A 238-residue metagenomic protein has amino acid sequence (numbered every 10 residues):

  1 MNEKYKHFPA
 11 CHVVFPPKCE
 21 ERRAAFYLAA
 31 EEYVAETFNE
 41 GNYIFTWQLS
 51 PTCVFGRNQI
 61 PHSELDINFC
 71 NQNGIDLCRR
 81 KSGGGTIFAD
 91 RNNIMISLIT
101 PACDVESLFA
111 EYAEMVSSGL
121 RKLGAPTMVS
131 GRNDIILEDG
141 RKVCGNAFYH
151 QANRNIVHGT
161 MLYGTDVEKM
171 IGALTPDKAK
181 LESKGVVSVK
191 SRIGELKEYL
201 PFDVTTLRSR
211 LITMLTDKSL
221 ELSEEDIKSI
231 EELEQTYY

Functional and structural regions predicted by a protein language model:
M1-E64, F148, R192-Y238: Active-site loop/lid in soluble adenylation, ligation, and acyl-transfer enzymes
Q48-C53, S130-D139: Short, glycine/charge-rich beta-strand/loop segments that flank catalytic centers and engage negatively charged groups
S63-L65, C103-F109, K169, V204-T206: Short, conserved charged micro-motifs
L65-C78, N146: Short, hydrophobic/aliphatic alpha-helical segments
Q72-I94: A glycine-rich, hydrophobic loop/mini-helix early in the fold
R91-N133: Contiguous, small/hydrophobic- and glycine-enriched helical/loop subdomains that border and often "cap" functional
E114-V116, L123-A125, C144, Q151-Y238: Long, positively charged amphipathic alpha-helical accessory segments at protein N-termini or as interdomain linkers
